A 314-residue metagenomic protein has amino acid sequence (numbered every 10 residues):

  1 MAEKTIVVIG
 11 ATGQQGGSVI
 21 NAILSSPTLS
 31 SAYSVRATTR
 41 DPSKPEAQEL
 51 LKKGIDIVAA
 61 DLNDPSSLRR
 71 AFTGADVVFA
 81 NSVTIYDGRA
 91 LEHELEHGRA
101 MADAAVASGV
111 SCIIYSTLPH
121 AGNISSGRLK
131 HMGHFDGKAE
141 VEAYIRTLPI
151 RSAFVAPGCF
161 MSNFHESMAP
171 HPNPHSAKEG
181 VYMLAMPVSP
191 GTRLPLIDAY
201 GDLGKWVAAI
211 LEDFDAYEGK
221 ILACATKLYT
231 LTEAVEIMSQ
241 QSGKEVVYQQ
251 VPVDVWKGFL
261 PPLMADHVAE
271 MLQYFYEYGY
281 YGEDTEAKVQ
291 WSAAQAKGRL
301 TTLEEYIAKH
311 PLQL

Functional and structural regions predicted by a protein language model:
A2-S34, T38-Q48, N63-S66, A71-T73 (+5 more regions): Oxidoreductase cofactor-interface core, primarily capturing Rossmann-like NAD(P)-dependent enzymes
V7, V58, I114: Conserved Rossmann-like nucleotide-binding pocket used by diverse enzymes that bind dinucleotide cofactors
L50-D64: Rossmann-fold cofactor-recognition segment
Y217, V253-L314: A hydrophobic C-terminal alpha-helical subdomain
